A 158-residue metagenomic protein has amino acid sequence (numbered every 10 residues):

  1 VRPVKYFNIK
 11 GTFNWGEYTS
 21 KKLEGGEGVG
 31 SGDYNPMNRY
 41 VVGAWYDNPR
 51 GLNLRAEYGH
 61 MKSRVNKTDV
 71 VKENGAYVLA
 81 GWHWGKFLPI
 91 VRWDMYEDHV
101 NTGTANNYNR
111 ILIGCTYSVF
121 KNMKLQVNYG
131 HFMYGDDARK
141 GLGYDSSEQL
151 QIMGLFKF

Functional and structural regions predicted by a protein language model:
V1-P3: Long hydrophobic alpha-helical segments that form multi-pass transmembrane helix bundles in integral membrane proteins
Y6-F158: Outer-membrane beta-barrel pore domains
